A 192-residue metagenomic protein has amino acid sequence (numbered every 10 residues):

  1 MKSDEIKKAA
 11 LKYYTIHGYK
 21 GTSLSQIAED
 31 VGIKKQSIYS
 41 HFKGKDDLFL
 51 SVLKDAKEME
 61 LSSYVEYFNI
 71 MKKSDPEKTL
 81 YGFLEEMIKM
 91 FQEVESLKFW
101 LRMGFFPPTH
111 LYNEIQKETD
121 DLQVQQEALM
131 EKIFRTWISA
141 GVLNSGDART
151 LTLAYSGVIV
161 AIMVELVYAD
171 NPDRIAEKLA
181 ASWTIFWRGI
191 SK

Functional and structural regions predicted by a protein language model:
E5, A9, Q26, D47 (+6 more regions): Alpha-helical elements of Rossmann-like donor-binding domains used by nucleotide-donor carbohydrate transfer enzymes
E5, A9, Y13-V52: Helix-turn-helix
I16, G82, E86-K89, A128-S139 (+2 more regions): C-terminal peripheral helix-coil segments that are non-catalytic and often amphipathic
I16-K20, V94, A140: Short coil/turn segments at alpha/beta junctions that flank glycine-rich nucleotide-binding fingerprints
L50-A56, E60-S63: Alpha-helical DNA-contacting segments of helix-turn-helix folds
S51, E66-E95, T152-Y155: Hydrophobic alpha-helical connector segments
K78, D120-Q123, R135-A154, A176-E177: All-alpha amphipathic helical-bundle segments outside canonical DNA-binding/catalytic cores that form hydrophobic
K89-E131: Short secondary-structure transition hinges
